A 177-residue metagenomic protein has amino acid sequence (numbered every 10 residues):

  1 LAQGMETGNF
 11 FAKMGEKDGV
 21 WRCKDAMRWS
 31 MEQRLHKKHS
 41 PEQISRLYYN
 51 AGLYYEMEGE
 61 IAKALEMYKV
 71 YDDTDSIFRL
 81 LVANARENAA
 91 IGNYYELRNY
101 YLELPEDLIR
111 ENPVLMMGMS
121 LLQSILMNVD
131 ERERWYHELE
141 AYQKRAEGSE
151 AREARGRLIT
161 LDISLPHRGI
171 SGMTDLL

Functional and structural regions predicted by a protein language model:
L1-R34, R46: C-terminal boundary/linker of central alpha/beta nucleotide-binding cores
G8, K38, N84: The DNA-recognition helices of helix-turn-helix-type DNA-binding domains
E32-L35, L81-A83: Boundary/linker elements of alpha-helical solenoid repeat scaffolds
L35-E42, A146-E147: Short, polar/flexible loop-turn hinges at active-site or ligand-entry regions and domain interfaces
P41-L122, E131-E138: Extended alpha-helical scaffolding segments used for macromolecular assembly and cargo binding
L108-L177: Internal alpha-solenoid helical repeat scaffolds
